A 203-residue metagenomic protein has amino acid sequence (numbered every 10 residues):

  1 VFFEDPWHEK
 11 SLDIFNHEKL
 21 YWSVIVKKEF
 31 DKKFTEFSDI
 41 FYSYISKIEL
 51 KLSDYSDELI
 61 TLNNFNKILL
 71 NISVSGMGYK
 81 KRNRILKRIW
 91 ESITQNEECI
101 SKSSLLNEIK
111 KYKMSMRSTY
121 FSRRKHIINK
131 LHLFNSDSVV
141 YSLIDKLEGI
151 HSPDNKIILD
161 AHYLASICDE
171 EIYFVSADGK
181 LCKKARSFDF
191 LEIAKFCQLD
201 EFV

Functional and structural regions predicted by a protein language model:
V1-S23, D31-I72: Short, well-structured N-terminal submotif of metal-dependent ribonuclease cores
D13-H17, K125, S166-E170: Flexible, charged surface loops at secondary-structure boundaries
L20-I25, F174-S176: A structural signal for short, well-ordered beta-strand segments and their strand-loop junctions that often border
V26, I157, K180-L181: Alpha-helix capping/helix-boundary segments
E29, D57-I150: Acidic catalytic patch
K146, I150, Y163-V203: Acidic, PIN/NYN-like endoribonuclease modules and their adjacent C-terminal/linker elements
S152-K156: Short loop-to-alpha-helix "cap/lid" segments that border enzyme active sites across diverse enzyme classes
D160: A binding-site-centric feature that preferentially detects glycan-recognition modules on secreted/surface proteins
